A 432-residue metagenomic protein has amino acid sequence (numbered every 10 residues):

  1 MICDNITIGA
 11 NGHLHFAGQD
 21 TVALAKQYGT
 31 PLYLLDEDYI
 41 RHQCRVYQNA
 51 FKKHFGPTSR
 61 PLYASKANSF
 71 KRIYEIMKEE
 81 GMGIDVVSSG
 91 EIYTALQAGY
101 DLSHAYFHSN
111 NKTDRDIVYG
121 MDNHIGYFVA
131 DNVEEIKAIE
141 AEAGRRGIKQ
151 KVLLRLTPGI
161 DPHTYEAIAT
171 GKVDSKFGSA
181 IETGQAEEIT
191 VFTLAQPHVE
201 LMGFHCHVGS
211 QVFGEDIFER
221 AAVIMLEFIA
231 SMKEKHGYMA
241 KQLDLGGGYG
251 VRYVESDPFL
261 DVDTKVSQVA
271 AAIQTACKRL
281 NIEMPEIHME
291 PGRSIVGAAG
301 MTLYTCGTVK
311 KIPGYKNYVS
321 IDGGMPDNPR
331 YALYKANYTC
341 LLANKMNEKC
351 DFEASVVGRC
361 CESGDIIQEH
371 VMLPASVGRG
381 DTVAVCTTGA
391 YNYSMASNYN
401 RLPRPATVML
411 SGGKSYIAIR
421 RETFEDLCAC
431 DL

Functional and structural regions predicted by a protein language model:
M1-K151, E187, V191, A195-E200 (+3 more regions): A charged N-terminal "starter" segment
I2-C3, G159-T308, N400-L402, S411: Active-site loop/helix belt of alpha/beta enzymes
Q19, L35-H42, N68, E134 (+13 more regions): Conserved active-site and cofactor/substrate-binding residues in soluble primary-metabolism enzymes
A64, K151-T157, H205-H207, D244-G246 (+2 more regions): Short beta-strand segments
A67-S69, G90-E91, N111-T113, N132-E134 (+7 more regions): Active-site-proximal loop/turn and secondary-structure-junction residues that shape catalytic pockets, frequently
I73, A95-L96, I117, I139-E140 (+4 more regions): Short glycine-/acidic-enriched loop or helix-start segments at secondary-structure transitions that form or flank
G99-Y100, M121-D122, G144-G147, A169-G171 (+8 more regions): Solvent-exposed alpha-helices and their adjacent loops that cap or buttress functional pockets in soluble metabolic
Q274, I282-L432: Charged (often Lys/Glu-rich) extended helix/loop segments that serve as interaction or gating elements
